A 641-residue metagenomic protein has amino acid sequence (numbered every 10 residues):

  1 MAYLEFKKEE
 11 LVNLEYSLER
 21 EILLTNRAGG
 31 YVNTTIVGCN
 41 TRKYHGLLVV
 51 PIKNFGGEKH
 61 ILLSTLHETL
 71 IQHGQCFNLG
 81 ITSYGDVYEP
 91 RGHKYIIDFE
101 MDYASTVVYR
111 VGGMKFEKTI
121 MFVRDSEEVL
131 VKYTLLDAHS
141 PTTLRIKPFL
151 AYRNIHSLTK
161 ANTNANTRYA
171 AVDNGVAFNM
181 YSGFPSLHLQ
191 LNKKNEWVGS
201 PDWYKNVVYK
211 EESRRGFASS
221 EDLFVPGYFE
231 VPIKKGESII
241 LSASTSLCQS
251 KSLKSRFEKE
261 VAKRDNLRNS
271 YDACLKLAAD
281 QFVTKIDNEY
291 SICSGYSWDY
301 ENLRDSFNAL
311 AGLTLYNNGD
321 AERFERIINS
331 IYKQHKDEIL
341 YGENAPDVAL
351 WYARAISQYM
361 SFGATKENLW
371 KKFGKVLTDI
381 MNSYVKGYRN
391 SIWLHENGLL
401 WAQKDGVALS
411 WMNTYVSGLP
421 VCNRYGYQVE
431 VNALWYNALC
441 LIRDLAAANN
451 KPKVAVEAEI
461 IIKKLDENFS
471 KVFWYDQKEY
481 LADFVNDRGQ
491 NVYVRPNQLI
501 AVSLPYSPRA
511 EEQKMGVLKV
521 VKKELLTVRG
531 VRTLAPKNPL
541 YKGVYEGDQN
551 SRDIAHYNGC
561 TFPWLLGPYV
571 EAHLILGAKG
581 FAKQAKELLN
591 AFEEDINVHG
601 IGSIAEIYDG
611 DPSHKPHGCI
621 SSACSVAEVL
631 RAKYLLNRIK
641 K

Functional and structural regions predicted by a protein language model:
M1-L267, Y271, G319-D320, D337 (+3 more regions): Terminal accessory carbohydrate-recognition/targeting modules of carbohydrate-active enzymes
L79-A104, V111-K115, K386, W401 (+5 more regions): Non-catalytic C-terminal accessory modules of carbohydrate-active enzymes
D137-A138, H156-N162, A171, M180 (+9 more regions): Aromatic-rich carbohydrate-recognition surfaces in CAZymes
V198-V231, T414-V421, Y425, P536-I554: Glycine-rich phosphate/pyrophosphate-binding loop and adjacent beta-alpha nucleotide/cofactor-binding cores
T245-L277, L310-A311, N318-N329, E511-K522: Carboxylate/His-rich catalytic cores and anion/metal-binding grooves
K251, Y359-K372, L441-E457, E512 (+1 more regions): Inter-helical turn/loop segments and adjacent helix faces that build the functional surface of alpha-helical bundle
N269, A273, V385, I392-H395 (+3 more regions): Catalytic cores of carbohydrate-active enzymes
K285-Y300, L340-F362, L394-R424, D476-I500 (+2 more regions): Carbohydrate-binding/catalytic loop surfaces
